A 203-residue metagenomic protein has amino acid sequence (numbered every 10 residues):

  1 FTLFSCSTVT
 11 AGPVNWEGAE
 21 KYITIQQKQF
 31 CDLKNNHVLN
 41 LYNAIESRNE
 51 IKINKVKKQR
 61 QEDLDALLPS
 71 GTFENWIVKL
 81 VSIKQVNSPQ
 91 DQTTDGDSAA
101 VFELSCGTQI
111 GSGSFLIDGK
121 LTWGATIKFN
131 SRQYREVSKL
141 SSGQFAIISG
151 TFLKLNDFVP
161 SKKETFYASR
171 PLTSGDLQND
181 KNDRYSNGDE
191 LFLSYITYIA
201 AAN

Functional and structural regions predicted by a protein language model:
F1-A11: Classical Sec-dependent N-terminal signal peptides that target proteins to the secretory pathway
V9-N203: OB-fold and OB-like single-stranded nucleic-acid-recognition modules and their adjacent interaction interfaces
